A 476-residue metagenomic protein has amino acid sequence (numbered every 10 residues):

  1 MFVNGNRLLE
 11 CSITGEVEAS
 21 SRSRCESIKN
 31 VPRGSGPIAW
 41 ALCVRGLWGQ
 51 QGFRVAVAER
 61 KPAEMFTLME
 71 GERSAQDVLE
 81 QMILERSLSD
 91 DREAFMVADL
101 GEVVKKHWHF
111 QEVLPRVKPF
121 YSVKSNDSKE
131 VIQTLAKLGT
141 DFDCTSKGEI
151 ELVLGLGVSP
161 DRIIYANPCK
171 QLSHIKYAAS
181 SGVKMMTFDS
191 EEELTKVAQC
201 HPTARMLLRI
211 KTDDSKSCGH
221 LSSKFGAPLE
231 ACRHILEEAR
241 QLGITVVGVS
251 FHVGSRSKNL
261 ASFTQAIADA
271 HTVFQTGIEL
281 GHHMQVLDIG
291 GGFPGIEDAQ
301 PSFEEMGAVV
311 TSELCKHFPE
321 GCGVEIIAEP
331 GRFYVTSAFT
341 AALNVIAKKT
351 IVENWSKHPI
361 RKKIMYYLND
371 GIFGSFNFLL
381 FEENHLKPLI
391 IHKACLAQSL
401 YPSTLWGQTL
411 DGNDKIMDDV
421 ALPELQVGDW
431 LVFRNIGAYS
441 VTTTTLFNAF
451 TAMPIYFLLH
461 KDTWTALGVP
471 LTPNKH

Functional and structural regions predicted by a protein language model:
F2-E18, S27, P32, G36-M186 (+4 more regions): A charged N-terminal "starter" segment
G49, E59, T212-N354, N448-F450 (+1 more regions): Active-site loop/helix belt of alpha/beta enzymes
T67-G71, F95-E102, V123, D127 (+11 more regions): Catalytic cores of large soluble enzymes that bind and process phosphate-bearing ligands
D77-V78, M82, V309, C315 (+1 more regions): Charged (often Lys/Glu-rich) extended helix/loop segments that serve as interaction or gating elements
V103, K124, S146, A178 (+6 more regions): Conserved, mostly hydrophobic/aromatic
S122, D189, L207-K211, S250-H252 (+3 more regions): Short beta-strand segments
S125-D127, G148-E149, C169-Q171, S190-E192 (+7 more regions): Active-site-proximal loop/turn and secondary-structure-junction residues that shape catalytic pockets, frequently
I132, G155, I175-S180, V197-C200 (+6 more regions): Short acidic, glycine/serine/threonine-rich loops at helix termini
